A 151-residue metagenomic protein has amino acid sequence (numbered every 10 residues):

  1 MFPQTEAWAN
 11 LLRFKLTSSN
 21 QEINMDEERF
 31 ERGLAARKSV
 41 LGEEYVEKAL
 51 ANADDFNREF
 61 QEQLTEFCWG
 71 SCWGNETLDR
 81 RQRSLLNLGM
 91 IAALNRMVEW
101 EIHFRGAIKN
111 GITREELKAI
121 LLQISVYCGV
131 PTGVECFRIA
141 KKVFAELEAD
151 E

Functional and structural regions predicted by a protein language model:
N10-N24: Short, Lys/Arg-enriched N-terminal segments with co-localized hydrophobic residues within the first ~10-30 amino acids
N20-R81, K109, V134-E151: Acidic, glycine/proline-rich low-complexity segments that act as flexible tails and inter-domain linkers
L64-C68, L85-A92, I120-S125: Short alpha-helical scaffolding segments that buttress acidic/His motifs in well-ordered protein cores
L85, A92-K118: Mid-chain, well-packed structural core segment of small domains
V126-Y127, F144: Short Asp/Glu-rich motifs
C128-G133: C-terminal structural segments of small proteins and small subunits
